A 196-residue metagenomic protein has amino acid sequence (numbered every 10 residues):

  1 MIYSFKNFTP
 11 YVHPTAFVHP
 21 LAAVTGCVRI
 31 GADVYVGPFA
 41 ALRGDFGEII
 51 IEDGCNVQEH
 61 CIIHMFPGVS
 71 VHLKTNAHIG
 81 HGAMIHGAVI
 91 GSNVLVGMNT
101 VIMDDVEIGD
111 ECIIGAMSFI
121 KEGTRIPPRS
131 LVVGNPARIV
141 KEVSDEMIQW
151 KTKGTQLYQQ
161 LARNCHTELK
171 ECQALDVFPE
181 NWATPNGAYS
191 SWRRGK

Functional and structural regions predicted by a protein language model:
M1-Y11, D45, D53, E59-C61 (+3 more regions): Glycine-rich hexapeptide-repeat left-handed beta-helix
N7, V12-M65: A positional/architectural concept
